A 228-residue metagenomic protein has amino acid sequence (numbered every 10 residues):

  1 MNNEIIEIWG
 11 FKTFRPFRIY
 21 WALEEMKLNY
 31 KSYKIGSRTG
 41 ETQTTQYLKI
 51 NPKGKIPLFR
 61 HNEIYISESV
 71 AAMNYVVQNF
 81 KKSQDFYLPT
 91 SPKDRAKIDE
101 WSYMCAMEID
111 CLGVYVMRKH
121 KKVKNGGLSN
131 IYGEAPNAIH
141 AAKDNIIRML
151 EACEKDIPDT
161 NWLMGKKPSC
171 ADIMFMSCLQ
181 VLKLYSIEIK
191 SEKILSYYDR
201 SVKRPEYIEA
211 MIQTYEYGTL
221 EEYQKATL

Functional and structural regions predicted by a protein language model:
M1-P136, L228: GST-like domain detector, emphasizing the conserved glutathione-binding G-site in the N-terminal thioredoxin-like
E7, F17-A22, K31-K34, R38 (+10 more regions): Domain-wide signal for the mature, well-folded portions of proteins, strongly enriched in nucleus-encoded organellar
E41-Q43, S201, L220-E221: Short Asp/Glu-rich motifs
C105-R200: GST-like fold's C-terminal all-alpha helical module
Q213-L228: Acidic/histidine-enriched, glycine/proline-rich intrinsically disordered or flexible terminal extensions
